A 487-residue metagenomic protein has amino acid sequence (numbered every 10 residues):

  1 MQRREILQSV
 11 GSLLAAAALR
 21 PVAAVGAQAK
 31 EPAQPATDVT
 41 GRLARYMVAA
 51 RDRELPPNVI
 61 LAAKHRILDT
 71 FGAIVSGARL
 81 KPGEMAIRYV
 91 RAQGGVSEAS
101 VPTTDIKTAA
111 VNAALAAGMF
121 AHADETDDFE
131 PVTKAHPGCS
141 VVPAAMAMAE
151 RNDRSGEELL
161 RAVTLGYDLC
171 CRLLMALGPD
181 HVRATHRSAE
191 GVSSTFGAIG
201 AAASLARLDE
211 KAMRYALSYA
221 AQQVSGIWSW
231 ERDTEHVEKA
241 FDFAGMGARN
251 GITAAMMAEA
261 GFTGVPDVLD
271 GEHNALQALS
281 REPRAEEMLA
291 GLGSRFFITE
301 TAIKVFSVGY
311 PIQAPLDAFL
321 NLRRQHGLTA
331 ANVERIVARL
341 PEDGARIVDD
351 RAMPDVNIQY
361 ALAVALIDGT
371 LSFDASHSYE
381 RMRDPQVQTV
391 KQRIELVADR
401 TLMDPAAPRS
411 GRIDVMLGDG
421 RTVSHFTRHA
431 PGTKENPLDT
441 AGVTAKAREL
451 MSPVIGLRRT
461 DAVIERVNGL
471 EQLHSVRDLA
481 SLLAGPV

Functional and structural regions predicted by a protein language model:
Q2-K134, E231-R249, M256-V487: Terminal-appendage/accessory-domain detector
I67-A73, A145, S193-S204, L362: Hydrophobic mid-domain F-helix/FG-region of cytochrome P450s
G77, A145-N152, I199-L205, A254-A258 (+2 more regions): Well-ordered alpha-helical scaffold segments within catalytic/enzyme domains
A109-E125, G138-P143, G166-M175: A short glycine/small-residue-enriched secondary-structure motif
D128-C171: Hydrophobic alpha-helical hairpins/lids featuring a short glycine-rich hinge
G138-M146, V192-A201, A248-T253, A314: Well-ordered alpha-helical segments within folded domains of soluble proteins
R151-R154, L205-K211, H326-A330: Secondary-structure transition/capping motifs at alpha-helix termini and the adjoining loop/turn into the next element
E157-M246: Glycine-rich, mobile lid/loop segments that gate access to catalytic sites or pores
